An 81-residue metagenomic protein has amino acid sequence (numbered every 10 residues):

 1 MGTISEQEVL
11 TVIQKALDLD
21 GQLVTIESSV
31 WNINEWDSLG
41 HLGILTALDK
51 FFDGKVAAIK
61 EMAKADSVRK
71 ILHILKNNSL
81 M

Functional and structural regions predicted by a protein language model:
G2-T46, K50-M81: Phosphopantetheine-dependent thiolation modules in NRPS/PKS and related acyl-activating systems
